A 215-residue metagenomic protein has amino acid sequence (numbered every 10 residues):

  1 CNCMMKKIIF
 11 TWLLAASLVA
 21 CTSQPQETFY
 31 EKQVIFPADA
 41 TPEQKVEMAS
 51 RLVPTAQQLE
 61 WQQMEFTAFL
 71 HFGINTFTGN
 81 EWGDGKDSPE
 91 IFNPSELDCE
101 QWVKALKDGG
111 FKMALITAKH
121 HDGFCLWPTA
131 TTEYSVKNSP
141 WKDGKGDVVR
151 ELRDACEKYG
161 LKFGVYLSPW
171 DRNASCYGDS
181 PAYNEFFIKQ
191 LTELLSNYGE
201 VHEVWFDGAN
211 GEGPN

Functional and structural regions predicted by a protein language model:
C1-T28: Bacterial Sec-dependent N-terminal signal peptides
Q26-N215: Mature catalytic domains of secreted/periplasmic carbohydrate-active enzymes
